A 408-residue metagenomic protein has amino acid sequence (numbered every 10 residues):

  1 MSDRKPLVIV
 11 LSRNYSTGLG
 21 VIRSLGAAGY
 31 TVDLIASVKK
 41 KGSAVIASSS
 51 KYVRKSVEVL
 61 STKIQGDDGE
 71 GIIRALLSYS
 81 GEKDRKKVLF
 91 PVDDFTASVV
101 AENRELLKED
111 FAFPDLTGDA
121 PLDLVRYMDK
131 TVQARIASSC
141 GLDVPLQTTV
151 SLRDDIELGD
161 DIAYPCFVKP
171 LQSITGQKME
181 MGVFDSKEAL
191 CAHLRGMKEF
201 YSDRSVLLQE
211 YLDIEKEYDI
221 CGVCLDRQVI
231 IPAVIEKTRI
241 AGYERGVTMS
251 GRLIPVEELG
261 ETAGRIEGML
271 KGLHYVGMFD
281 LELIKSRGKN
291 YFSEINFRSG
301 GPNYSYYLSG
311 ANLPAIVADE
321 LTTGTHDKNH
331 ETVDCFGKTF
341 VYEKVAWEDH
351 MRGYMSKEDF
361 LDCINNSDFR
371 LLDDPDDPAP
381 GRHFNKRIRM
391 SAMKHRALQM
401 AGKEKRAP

Functional and structural regions predicted by a protein language model:
M1-D119, R389, M393-A401: ATP-binding N-terminal substructure of ATP-dependent carboxylate-amine bond-forming enzymes
A36-G42, F95-T96, D226-I230, I235-T238 (+1 more regions): Short glycine-enriched loops at secondary-structure junctions
L124-V206, D226, G260-E261: Active-site nucleotide/adenylate-binding loops and adjacent lid/helix of ATP-dependent enzymes
C166, I230, Y291-E294: Protein kinase-like catalytic core scaffold
E188-A192, M197, E210-E217, C221-H274 (+1 more regions): ATP-dependent carboxylate/phosphate-activation module, predominantly the ATP-grasp catalytic core and closely related
Q209, Y275-R287: A short glycine-rich, hydrophobically flanked beta-strand micro-motif that places a catalytic Asp/Glu for divalent metal
A318-P408: Peripheral (often C-terminal) accessory segments that flank ATP-dependent C-N-forming ligase machineries
